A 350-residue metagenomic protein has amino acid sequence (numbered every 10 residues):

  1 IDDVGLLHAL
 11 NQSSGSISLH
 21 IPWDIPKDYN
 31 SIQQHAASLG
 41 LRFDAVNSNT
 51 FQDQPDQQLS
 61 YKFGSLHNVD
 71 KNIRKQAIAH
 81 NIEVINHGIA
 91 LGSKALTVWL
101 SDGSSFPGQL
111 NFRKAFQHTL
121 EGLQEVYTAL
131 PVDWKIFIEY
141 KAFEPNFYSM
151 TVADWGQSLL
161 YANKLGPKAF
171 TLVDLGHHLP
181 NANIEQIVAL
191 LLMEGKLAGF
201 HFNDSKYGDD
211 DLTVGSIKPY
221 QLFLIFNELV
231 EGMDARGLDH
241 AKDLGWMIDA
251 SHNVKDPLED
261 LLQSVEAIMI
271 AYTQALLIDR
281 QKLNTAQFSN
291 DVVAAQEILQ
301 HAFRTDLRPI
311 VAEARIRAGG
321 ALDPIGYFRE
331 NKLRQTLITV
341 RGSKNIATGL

Functional and structural regions predicted by a protein language model:
I1-W23, L39: Catalytic domains of carbohydrate-active enzymes, especially glycoside hydrolases
G5, N86, S93-K94, G108 (+2 more regions): Histidine-acidic metal/acid-base catalytic patches
G15-S31, L100, S104-P107: Glycine-rich, proline-tolerant flexible connector loops at the mouths of alpha/beta enzymes
H20-D24, S48-D53, S101-G103, E139-P145 (+3 more regions): Active-site beta-loop-alpha junctions enriched in small/polar residues
I21-D56: Glycine-rich, aromatic-flanked loop segments that form ligand/cofactor-binding clefts across common enzyme folds
H35, V69-A95, A115-L130: An active-site-proximal structural segment forming one wall of the substrate-binding cleft that immediately precedes
Q54-K75, L100-R113: Surface-exposed, active-site-proximal loop segments in enzymatic domains
N81-L110, W134-I138: Active-site groove signature of glycoside hydrolases
